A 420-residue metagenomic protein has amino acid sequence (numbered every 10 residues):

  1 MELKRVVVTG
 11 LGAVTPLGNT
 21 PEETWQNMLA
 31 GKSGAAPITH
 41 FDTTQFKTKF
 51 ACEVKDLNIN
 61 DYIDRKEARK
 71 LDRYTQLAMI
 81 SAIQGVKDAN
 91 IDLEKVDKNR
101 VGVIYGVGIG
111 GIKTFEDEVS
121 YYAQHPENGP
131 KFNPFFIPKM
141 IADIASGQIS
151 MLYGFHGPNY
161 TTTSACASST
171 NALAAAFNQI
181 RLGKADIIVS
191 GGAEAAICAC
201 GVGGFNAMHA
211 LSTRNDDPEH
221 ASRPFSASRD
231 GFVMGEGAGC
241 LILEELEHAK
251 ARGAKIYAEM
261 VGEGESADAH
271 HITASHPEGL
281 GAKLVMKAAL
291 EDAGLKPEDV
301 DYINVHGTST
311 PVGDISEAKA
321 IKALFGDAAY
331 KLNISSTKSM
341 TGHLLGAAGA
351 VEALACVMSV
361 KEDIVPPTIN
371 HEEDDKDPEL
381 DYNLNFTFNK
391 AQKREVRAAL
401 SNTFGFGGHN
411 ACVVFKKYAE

Functional and structural regions predicted by a protein language model:
M1-E67, A89, E247-E259, L354-T368 (+1 more regions): ACP-dependent fatty acid/polyketide chain-elongation machinery
M1-V8, K95-K98, A293-D299, Y330 (+1 more regions): Flexible, low-complexity linker/loop segments at domain and module junctions
R5-T9, A36, D216-A293, Y302 (+1 more regions): Condensing-enzyme catalytic core mediating Claisen C-C bond formation in acyl metabolism
V8, K32-S164, A193-G204, D299-G313: Conserved beta-ketoacyl condensing-enzyme motif
G10, M28, A82, V103 (+10 more regions): Conserved small-residue
T39, K184-D230, E263-P277, G307-D314 (+1 more regions): Acyl-CoA/ACP chain-elongation machinery
A78-I91, A145, S150-Y153, P158-E194 (+3 more regions): Active-site-proximal alpha-helical scaffold in enzymes
Q124-N133, A174, N178, E194-A251 (+2 more regions): Glycine-/small-residue-rich "gating" segment that lines the acyl/pantetheine channel and substrate pocket
